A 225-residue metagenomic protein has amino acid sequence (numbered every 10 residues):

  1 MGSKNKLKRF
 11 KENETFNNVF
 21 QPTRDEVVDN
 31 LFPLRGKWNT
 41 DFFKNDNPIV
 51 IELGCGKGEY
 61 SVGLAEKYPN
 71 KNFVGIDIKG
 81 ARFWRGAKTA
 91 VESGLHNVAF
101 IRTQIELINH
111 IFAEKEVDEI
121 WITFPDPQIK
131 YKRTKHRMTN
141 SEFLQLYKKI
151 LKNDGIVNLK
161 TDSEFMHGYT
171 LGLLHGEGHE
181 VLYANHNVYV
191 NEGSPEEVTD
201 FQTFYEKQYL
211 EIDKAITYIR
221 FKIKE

Functional and structural regions predicted by a protein language model:
M1-I49, E59-E66: S-adenosyl-L-methionine
G54-G56: Class I SAM-dependent methyltransferase "Motif I" SAM/SAH-binding loop
K79: Conserved SAM/SAH-binding beta-strand->alpha-helix loop
A87-E114: S-adenosyl-L-methionine
I111-E119, F124: A short acidic, Gly/Pro-enriched loop at the edge of an enzyme's catalytic core that lines a small-molecule cofactor
T139-N153: A short glycine-rich, Lys/Arg-flanked "PGG" loop and its adjoining helix->strand segment in the class I
D154-T161: Conserved beta-strand signature within the Rossmann-like core of class I S-adenosyl-L-methionine
G172, E177-E225: Class I S-adenosyl-L-methionine
